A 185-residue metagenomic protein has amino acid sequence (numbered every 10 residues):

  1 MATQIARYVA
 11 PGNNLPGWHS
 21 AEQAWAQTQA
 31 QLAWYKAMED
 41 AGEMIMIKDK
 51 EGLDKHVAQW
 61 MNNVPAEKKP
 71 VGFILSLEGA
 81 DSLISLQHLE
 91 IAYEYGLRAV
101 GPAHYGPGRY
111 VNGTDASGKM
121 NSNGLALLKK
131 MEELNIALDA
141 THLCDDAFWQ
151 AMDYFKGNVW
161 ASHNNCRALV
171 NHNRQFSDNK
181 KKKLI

Functional and structural regions predicted by a protein language model:
M1-S117, S122, N171-I185: N-terminal hydrophobic targeting/anchoring segments and the immediately downstream early-domain regions of hydrolases
P102-K183: Active-site core of metal-dependent hydrolases
